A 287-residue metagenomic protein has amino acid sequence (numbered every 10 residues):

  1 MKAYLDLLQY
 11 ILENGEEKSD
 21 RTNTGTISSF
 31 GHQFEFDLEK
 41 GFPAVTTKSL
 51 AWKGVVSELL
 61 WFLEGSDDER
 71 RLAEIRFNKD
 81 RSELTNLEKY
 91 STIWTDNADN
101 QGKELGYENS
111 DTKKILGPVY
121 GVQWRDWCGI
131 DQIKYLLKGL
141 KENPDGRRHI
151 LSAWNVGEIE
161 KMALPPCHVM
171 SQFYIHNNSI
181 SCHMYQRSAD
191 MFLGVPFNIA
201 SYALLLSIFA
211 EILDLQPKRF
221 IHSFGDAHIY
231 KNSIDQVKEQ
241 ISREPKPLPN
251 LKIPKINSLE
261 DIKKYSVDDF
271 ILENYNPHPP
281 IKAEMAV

Functional and structural regions predicted by a protein language model:
M1-V287: Terminal, non-catalytic protein-protein interaction segments that mediate quaternary/complex assembly
